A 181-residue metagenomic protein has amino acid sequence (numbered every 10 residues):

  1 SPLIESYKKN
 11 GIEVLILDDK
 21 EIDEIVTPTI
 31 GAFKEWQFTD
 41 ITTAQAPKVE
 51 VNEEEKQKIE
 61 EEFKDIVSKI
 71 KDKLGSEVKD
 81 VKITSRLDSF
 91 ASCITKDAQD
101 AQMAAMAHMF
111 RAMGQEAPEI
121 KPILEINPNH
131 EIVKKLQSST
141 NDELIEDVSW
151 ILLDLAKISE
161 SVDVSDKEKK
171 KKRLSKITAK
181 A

Functional and structural regions predicted by a protein language model:
S1-A181: Long, intrinsically disordered, charge-dense linkers/tails
